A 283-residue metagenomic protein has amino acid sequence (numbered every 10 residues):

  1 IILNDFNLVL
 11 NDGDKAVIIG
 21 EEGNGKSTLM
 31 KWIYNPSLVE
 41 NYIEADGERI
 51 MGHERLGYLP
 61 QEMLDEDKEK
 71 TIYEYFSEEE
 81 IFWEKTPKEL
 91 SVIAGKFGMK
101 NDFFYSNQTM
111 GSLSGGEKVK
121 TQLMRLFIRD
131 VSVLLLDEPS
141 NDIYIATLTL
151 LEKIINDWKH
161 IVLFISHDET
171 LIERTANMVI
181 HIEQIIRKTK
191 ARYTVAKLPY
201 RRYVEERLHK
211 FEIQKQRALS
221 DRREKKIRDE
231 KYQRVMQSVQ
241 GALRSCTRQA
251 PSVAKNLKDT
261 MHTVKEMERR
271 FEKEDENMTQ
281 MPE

Functional and structural regions predicted by a protein language model:
I1-D5, D12, W83-S91, K96-Q108 (+2 more regions): Coupling and communication elements adjacent to P-loop NTPase active sites across diverse families
I1-Q214: ABC ATP-binding cassette signature C-motif
